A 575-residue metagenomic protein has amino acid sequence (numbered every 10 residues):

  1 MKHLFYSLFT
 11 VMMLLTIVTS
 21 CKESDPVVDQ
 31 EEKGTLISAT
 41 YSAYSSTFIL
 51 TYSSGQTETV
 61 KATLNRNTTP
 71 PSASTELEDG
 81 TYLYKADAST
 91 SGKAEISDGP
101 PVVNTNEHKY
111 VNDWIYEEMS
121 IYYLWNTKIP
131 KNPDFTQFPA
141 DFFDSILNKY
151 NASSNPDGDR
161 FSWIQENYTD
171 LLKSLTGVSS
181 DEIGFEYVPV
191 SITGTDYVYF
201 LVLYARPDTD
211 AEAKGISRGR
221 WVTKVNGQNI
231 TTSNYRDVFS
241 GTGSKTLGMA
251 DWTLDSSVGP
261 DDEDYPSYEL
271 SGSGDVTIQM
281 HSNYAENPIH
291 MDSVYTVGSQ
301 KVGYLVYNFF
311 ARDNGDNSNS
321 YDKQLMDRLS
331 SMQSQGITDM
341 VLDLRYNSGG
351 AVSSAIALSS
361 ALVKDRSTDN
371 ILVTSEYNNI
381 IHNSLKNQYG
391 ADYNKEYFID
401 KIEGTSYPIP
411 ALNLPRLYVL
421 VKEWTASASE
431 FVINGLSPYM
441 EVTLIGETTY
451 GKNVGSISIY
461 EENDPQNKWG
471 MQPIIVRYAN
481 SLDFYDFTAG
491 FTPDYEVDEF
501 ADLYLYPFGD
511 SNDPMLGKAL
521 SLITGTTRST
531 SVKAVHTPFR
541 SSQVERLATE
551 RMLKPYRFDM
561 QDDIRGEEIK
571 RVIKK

Functional and structural regions predicted by a protein language model:
K2-Y6, V11-T47, S54, T68 (+2 more regions): Bacterial Sec-dependent N-terminal signal peptides
S24-V28, P100-D339, K364, S541-K575: Flexible, low-complexity junctional segments that flank or bridge functional domains
F48-L50, A73-T75, I96, K245-M249: Short polybasic amphipathic segments
S53-Q56, D79, W252-L254: Glycine-centered tight beta-turn/hairpin loop motif at sheet-sheet or coil-to-beta transitions
E58-P70, Y84-A86: Change to "...patches in solvent-exposed regions of secreted, membrane-anchored, or virion-exposed structural
E78-Y82, G241-G243: A glycine-anchored, Pro-Gly-centered beta-turn/N-cap motif
Y304-L305, F309-S318, M326-D327, M332-D339 (+1 more regions): C-terminal "post-core" interaction segments
